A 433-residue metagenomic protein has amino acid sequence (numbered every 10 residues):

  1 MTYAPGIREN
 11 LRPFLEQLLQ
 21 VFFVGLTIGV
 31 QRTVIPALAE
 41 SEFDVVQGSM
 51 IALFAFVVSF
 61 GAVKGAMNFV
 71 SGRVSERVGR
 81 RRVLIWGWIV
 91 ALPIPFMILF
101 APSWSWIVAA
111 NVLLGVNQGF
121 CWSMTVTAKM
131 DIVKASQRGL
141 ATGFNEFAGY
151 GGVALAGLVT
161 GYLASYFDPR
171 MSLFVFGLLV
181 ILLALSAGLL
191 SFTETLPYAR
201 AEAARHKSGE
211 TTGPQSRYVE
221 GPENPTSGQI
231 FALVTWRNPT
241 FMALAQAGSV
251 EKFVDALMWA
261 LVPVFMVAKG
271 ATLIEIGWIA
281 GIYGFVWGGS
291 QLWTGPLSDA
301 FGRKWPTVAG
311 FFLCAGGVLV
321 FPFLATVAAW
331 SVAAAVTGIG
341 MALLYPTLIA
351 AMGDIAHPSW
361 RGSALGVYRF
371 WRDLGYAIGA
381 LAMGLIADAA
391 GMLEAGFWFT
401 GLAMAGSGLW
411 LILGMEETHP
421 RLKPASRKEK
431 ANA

Functional and structural regions predicted by a protein language model:
M1-L11, E194-L244, R427-A433: Juxtamembrane intracellular "pre-TM" segments in multi-pass secondary transporters
R8-G61, M242-A243, A247, K252-K269: Helix-loop boundary and gating motifs at the non-cytosolic
Q17, S105-N111, A243-L244, A329-A334: Short hydrophobic/alpha-helical segments at membrane-entry points of transmembrane helices in Major Facilitator
G61-F69, V153-A154, G284-L292, Y376-A377: Residue-level signature of mid-helix packing/kink "hotspots" within the transmembrane helices of 12-pass Major
M67-G79, A164, Q291-G302, A387-D388: Helix-to-loop junctions at the C-terminal end of transmembrane segments in multipass secondary transporters
R82-F96, W305-V320: Structural signature of the two symmetry-related core transmembrane helices
V112-G149, A350-A351: Cytoplasmic helix-loop-helix junction between adjacent transmembrane helices in 12-TM secondary transporters
L173-L189, F397-I412: Symmetry-related core transmembrane helices of the 12-TM Major Facilitator Superfamily/SLC fold
